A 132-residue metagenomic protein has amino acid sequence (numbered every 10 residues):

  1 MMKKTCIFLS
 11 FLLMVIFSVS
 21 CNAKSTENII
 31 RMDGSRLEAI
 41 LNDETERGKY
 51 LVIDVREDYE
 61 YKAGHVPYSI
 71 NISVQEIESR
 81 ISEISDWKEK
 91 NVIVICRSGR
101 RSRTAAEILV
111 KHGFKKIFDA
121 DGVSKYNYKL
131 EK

Functional and structural regions predicted by a protein language model:
K3-C6, F17-I40, Y50, Y59-K90 (+1 more regions): Rhodanese-like catalytic fold shared by cysteine-dependent sulfurtransferases and DSP/PTP-type phosphatases
C6-L12: Sec-dependent N-terminal signal peptides
E44: A solvent-exposed beta-alpha-beta segment
V52-D54: Structural scaffold elements adjacent to functional motifs in cytosolic proteins
I95: Short, surface-exposed ligand- or partner-binding patches at beta-edge/loop junctions that are enriched in aromatics
